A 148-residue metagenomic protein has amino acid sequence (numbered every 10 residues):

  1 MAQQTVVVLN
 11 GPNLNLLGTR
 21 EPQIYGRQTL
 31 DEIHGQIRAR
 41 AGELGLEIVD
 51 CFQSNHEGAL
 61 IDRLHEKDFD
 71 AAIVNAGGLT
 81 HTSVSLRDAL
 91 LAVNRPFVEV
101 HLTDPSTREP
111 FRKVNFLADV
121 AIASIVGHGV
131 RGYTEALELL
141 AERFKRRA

Functional and structural regions predicted by a protein language model:
A2-V6: Extreme N-terminal starter segment of soluble prokaryotic enzymes
L17-D31: Glycine- and acidic-residue-enriched helix-capping/strand-helix junction motifs
V49-G58: Short beta->alpha junction loops
A59-A76: Short, electropositive alpha-helical surface patch
K67-D68, L91-A92, V114-D119: Short, hinge-like loop/turn segments at secondary-structure boundaries
A71-S106: Mid-chain, well-packed structural core segment of small domains
V98, T107-A148: Short, glycine-/small-residue-rich phosphate/pyrophosphate-handling segment
